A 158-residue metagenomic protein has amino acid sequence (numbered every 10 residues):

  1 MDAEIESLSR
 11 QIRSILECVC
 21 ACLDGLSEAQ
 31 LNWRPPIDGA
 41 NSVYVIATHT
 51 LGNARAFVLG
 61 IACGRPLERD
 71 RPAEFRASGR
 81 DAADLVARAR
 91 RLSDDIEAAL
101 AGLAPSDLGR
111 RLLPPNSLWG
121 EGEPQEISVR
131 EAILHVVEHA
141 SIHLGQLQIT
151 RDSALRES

Functional and structural regions predicted by a protein language model:
M1-S9: N-terminal leader segment of winged-helix/HTH proteins
S9-C20, Q30-E74, P114-S158: Short, contiguous alpha-helical
I12, L16, L23, A89 (+1 more regions): Hydrophobic alpha-helical core bundles mediating ligand binding, dimerization, or RNAP-core interactions
D24-S27, A101-A104, R151, L155: A structural signal for long alpha-helical coiled-coils and helix-turn connectors that form the cytosolic signaling
G25, H49-G52, R91: Residues within well-ordered alpha-helical secondary structure of globular protein domains
A77-P114, S128-H139: Acidic/histidine-rich alpha-helical segments that form the ligand environment of transition-metal centers
